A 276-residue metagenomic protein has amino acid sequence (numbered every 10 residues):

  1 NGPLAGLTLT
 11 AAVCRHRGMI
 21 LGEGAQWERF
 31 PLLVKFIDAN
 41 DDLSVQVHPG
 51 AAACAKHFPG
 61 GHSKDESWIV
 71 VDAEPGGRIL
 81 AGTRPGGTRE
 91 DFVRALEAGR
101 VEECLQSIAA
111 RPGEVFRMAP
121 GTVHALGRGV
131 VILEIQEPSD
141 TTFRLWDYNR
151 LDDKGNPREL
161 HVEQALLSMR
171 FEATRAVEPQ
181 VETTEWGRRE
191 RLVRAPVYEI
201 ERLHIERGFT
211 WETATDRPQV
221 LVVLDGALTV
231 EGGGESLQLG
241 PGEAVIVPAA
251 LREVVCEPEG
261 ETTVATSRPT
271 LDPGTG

Functional and structural regions predicted by a protein language model:
N1-G87, D147-R175, I200, P273-G276: Transition-metal
G24-A25, K56-P59, R191-L192, T210-T215 (+1 more regions): Short histidine-centered beta-strand/loop micro-motifs that create catalytic or ligand/metal-coordination sites
F30, D41, S63-E66, P75 (+7 more regions): A generic structural signal for well-ordered coil/turn residues at beta-strand boundaries that shape enzyme active-site
D38-D42, G50, A73-G76, T122-T142 (+3 more regions): Ligand-binding loop in jelly-roll beta-barrel domains
G87-R117: Active-site glycine-rich loop that binds ribose-phosphate moieties when present
C104, V115-R117, T122-V177: An exposed, glycine/acidic-rich loop-and-rim segment of catalytic or binding clefts
L105-R117, V131, G232-L251: Short acidic-glycine-tyrosine-enriched beta hairpin
E178-E243, L251-R252: Acidic/His-leaning functional-site neighborhoods
